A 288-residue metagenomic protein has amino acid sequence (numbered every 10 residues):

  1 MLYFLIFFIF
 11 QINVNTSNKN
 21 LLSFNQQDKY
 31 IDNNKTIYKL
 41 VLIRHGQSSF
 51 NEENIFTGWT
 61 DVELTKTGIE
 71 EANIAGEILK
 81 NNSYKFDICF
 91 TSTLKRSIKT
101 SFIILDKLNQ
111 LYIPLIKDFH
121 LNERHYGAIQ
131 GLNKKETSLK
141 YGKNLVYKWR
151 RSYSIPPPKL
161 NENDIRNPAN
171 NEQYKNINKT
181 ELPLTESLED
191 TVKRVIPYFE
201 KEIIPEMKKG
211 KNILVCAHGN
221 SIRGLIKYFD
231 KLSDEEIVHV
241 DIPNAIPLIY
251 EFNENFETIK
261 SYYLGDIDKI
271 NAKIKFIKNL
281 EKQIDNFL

Functional and structural regions predicted by a protein language model:
M1-N18: Classical Sec-dependent N-terminal signal peptides that target proteins to the secretory pathway
S23, Q27-I31, K35, A75-P168 (+6 more regions): Phosphate-coordination/substrate-recognition cap region in phosphate-metabolizing enzymes
K39-I43, I116, K211-S221, L225 (+1 more regions): Beta-strand elements within well-structured catalytic alpha/beta cores of enzymes that handle phosphate/sulfate esters
S48-V62: Glycine-rich N-terminal loop/short-helix segment of MobA-like nucleotidyltransferase
G58-I74: Short catalytic helix/loop segments, enriched in acidic residues and glycine and frequently bearing histidine
I69-S83, Y198-I204: ANL superfamily AMP-binding
D190-E206, K211-G219: GST-like fold's C-terminal all-alpha helical module
